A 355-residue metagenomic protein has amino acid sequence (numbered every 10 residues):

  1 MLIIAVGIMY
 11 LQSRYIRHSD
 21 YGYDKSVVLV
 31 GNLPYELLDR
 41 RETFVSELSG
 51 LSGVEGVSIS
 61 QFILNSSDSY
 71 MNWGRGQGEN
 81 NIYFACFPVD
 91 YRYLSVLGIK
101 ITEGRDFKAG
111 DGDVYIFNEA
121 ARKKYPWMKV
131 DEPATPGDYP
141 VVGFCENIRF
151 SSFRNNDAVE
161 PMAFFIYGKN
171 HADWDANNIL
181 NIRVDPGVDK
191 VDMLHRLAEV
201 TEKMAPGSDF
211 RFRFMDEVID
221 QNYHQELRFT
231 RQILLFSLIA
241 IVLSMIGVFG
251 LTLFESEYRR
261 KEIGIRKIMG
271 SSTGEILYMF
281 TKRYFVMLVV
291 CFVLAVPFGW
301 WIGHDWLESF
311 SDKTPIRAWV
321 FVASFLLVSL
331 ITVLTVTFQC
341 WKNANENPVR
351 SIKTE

Functional and structural regions predicted by a protein language model:
M1-S26, W306-S311: Alpha-helical transmembrane segments
M1-Y10, L227-K261, V289-V290, L294 (+1 more regions): Hydrophobic alpha-helical transmembrane segments of multi-pass inner-membrane transport and secretion
G7-Y10, K282, M287, A295 (+1 more regions): Juxtamembrane/transmembrane-helix interface segments of polytopic membrane transporters
S13, Y258, S324-E355: C-terminal membrane-exit region of the final transmembrane helix in multipass inner-membrane proteins
H18-R41: Membrane-interface junction motifs in transport/secretion proteins
S46, G50-Q221: Mid-to-C-terminal secondary-structure elements that act as membrane-proximal/extracytoplasmic interface segments
L194, K203-I239, Y258, G303-V328: Membrane-helix entry/capping segments
I246-M287, N345-T354: Intracellular coupling helices
